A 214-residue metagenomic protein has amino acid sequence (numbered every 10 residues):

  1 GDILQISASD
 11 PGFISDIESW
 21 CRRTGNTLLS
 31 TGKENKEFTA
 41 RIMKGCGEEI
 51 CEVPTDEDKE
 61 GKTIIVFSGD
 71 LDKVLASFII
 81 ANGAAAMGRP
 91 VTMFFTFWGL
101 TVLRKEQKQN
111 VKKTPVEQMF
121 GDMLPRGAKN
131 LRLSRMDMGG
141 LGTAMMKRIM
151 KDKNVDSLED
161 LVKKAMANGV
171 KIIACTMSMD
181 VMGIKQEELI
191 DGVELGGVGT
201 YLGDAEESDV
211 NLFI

Functional and structural regions predicted by a protein language model:
G1-G47: Extended, hydrophobic interaction surfaces within ordered domains
Q5-A8, V91-F97, I173-T176: Short internal beta-strands
I14-D16, R22, T101-K112: N-terminal beta-loop-helix "entrance" segment that forms/cooperates in small-molecule cofactor or anionic ligand
R22-T24, E48, Q109-T114, I190-V193: Short, hinge-like loop/turn segments at secondary-structure boundaries
T24-E34, V111-K147, N154-S157: A glycine-rich helix N-cap at a beta->alpha junction
I64-V74, I149-M150: Short, glycine-rich nucleotide/cofactor-binding loops
L75-G88, M93: Histidine-anchored nucleotide/phosphate-binding helix
G139-D204: A charged, amphipathic interaction segment
